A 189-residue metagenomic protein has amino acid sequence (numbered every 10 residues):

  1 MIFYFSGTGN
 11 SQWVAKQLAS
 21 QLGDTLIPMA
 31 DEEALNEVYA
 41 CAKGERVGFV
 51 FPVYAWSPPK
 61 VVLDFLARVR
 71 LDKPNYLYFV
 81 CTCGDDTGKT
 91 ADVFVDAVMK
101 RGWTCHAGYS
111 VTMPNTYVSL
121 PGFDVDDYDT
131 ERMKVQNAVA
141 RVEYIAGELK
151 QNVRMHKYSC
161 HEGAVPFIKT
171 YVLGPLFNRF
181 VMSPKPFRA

Functional and structural regions predicted by a protein language model:
I2, S6-W13, Q21-E32, E37-F51 (+1 more regions): FMN-binding flavodoxin-like domain, especially the glycine-rich phosphate-binding loop
Q17: Active-site signature of alpha/beta-hydrolase-fold catalytic machinery across serine- and Asp/Cys-nucleophile hydrolases
K185-A189: Cysteine-centered iron-sulfur cluster-binding motifs in ferredoxin-type domains/subunits of redox enzymes
